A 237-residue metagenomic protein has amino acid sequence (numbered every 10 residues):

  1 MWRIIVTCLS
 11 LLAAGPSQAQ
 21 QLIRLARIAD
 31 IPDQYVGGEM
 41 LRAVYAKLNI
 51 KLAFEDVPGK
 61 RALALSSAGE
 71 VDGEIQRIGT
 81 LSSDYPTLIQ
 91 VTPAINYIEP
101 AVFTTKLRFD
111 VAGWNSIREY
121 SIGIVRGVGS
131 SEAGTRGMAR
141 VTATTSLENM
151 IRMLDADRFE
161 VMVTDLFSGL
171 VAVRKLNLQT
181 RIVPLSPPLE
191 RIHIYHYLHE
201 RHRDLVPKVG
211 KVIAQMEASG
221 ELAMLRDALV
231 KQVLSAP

Functional and structural regions predicted by a protein language model:
A19-T87, I124, A143-T144, L229: Extracytoplasmic small-molecule ligand-binding "clamshell" domains of the periplasmic binding protein/Venus flytrap
L25-A43, T105-M138, T145, R152 (+2 more regions): Bilobed "Venus flytrap"/periplasmic-binding protein-like clamshell domains and structurally analogous long
L41-K47, K106-V111, N115-S121, V128 (+1 more regions): Extended ligand-binding regions for polar small-molecule ligands
K51-P58, A139-M153, P184-P187: Short beta-strand-to-loop elements that line the ligand-binding cleft of bilobed periplasmic-binding protein-like
E55-I117, G127-S130, S186-P188: Acidic, polar ligand-binding/catalytic clefts
S67, Q76-P86, E160-R181, S186-E190: A ligand-binding cleft/hinge motif common to bilobed small-molecule-binding domains
N96-A101, R174-A214, V233-P237: Periplasmic-binding protein-like
G129-T145, T180, A214-P237: Ligand-binding clefts/hinges and TM-proximal coupling segments of bilobed small-molecule sensing domains
